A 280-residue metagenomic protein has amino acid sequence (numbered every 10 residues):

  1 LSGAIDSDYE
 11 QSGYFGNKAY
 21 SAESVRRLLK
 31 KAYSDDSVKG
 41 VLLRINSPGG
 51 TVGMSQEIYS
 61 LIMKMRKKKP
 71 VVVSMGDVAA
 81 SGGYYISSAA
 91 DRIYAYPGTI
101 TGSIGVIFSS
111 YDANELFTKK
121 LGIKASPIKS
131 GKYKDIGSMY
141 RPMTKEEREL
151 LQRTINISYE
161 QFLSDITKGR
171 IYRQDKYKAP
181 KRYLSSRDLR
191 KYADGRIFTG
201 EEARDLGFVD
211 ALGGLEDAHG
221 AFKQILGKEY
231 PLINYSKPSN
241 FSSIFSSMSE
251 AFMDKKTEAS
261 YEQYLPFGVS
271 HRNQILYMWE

Functional and structural regions predicted by a protein language model:
L1-S81, Y94-Y96, S109-E280: N-terminal organellar transit peptides
Y85-I86: Hydrophobic/aromatic ligand-binding patch that stacks against planar heteroaromatic rings of cofactors or nucleotides
A89-F108: Zinc-dependent metallopeptidase catalytic helix centered on the HExxH motif and its immediate flanking segment
